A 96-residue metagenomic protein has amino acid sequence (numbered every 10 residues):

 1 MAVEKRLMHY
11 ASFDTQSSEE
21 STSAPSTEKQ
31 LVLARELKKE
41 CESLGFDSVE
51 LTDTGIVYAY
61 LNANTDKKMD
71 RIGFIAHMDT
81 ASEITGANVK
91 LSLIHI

Functional and structural regions predicted by a protein language model:
A2-E28: N-terminal capping segment at the start of a domain
F13, T54, A76-M78: Fold-independent oxyanion-binding glycine-rich loops and adjacent beta-strand/coil segments at enzyme active sites
D14, I94-I96: Conserved small/polar residues in nucleotide/adenosyl-binding loops
L33-L44: Amphipathic alpha-helical segments
S48-D53: Short beta-strand
A59-K67: Short beta-strand-to-loop junctions in surface cap/lid or active-site-entrance loops
K68-I94: Active-site metal-coordination/substrate-binding segment of hydrolases, especially metallo-dependent peptidases
